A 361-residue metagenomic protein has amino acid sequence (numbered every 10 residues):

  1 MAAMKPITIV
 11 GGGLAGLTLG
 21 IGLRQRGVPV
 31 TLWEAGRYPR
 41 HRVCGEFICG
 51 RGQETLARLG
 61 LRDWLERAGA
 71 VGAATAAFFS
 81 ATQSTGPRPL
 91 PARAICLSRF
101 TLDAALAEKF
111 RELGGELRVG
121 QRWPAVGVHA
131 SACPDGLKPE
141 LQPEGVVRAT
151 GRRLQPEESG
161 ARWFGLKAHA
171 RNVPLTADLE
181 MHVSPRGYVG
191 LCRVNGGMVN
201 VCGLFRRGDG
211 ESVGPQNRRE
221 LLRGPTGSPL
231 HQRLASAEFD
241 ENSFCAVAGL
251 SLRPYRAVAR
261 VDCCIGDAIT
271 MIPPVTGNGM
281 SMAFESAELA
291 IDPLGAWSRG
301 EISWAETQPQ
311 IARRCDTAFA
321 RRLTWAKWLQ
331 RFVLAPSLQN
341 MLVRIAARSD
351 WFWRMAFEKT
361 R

Functional and structural regions predicted by a protein language model:
A2-A15: Beta1/beta-strand and adjacent pyrophosphate-binding region of the FAD-binding site in flavoprotein oxidoreductases
M4, D292-R361: C-terminal helical "tail/cap" subdomain of flavin- and related membrane-associated enzymes
V10, I21-C44: Glycine-rich FAD pyrophosphate-binding loop
G13-L14, P39, T101: Residue-level detector of alpha-helix initiation sites
R37-A57: Conserved N-terminal glycine-rich FAD pyrophosphate-binding loop of Rossmann-like flavoproteins
R51-A107: A conserved beta-strand/loop capping segment in the N-terminal third of enzymes that catalyze redox or closely related
A68, A161, E211-P293, S298-R299: FAD/FMN-dependent oxidoreductases across multiple families
E108-S236: Predominantly flavin-linked oxidoreductase catalytic cores and closely associated redox partners
